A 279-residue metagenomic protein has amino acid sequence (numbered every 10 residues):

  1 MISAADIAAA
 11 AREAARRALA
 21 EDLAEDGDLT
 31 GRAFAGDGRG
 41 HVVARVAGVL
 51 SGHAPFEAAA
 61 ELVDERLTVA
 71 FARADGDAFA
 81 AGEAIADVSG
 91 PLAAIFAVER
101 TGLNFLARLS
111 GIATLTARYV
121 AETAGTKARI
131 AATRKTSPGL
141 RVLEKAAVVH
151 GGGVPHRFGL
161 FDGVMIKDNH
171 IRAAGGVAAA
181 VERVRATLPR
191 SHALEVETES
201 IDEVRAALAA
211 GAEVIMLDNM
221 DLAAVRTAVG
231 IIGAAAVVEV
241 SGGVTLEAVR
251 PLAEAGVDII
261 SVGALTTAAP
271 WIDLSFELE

Functional and structural regions predicted by a protein language model:
M1-A210, V214, A223-I231, V237-E239 (+3 more regions): Acidic/glycine-rich phosphate/pyrophosphate-binding loops and surrounding catalytic core that coordinate Mg2+
L217: Active-site core of metal-dependent hydrolases
M220: Short beta->alpha hinge that forms the Motif I/post-I loop of the SAM-binding pocket
S275-E279: Active-site loop ensemble at the mouth of alpha/beta enzyme cores that anchors a bound cofactor
